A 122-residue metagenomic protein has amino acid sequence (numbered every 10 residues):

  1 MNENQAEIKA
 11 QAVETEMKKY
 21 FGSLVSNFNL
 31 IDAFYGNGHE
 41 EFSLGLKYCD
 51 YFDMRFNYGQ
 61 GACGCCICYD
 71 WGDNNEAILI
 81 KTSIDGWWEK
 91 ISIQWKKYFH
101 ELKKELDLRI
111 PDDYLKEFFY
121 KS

Functional and structural regions predicted by a protein language model:
M1-Y20, I31-S122: Intrinsically disordered, low-complexity regulatory regions enriched in serine/threonine/proline and acidic residues
